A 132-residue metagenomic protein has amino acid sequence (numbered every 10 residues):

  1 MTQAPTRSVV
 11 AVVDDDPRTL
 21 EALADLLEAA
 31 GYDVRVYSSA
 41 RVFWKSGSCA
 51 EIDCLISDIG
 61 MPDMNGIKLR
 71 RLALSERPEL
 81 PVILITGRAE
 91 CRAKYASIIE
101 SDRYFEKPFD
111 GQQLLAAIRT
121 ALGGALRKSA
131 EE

Functional and structural regions predicted by a protein language model:
M1-A11, P17-A24, K45, R71 (+1 more regions): Non-catalytic signal-transmission and effector/linker regions of two-component phosphorelay proteins
V36-C54: Acidic, metal-coordinating helix/loop segments flanking the phosphotransfer/catalytic sites of two-component signaling
S38-S39, N65-L69: Acidic catalytic/metal-coordinating carboxylates
E51-D53, E76-P81: His-Asp phosphorelay/catalytic-motif detector in bacterial-type signaling
L55, V82, Y104-F105: Two-component signal transduction core modules
D58, T86: Active-site residues of response regulator receiver
M61: Receiver (REC) domain active-site loop signature in two-component systems and cognate sites in sensor histidine kinases
K68, R88-E106, Q112, A116: Alpha4 helix (beta4-alpha4-beta5 surface) of REC/receiver domains from two-component response regulators
